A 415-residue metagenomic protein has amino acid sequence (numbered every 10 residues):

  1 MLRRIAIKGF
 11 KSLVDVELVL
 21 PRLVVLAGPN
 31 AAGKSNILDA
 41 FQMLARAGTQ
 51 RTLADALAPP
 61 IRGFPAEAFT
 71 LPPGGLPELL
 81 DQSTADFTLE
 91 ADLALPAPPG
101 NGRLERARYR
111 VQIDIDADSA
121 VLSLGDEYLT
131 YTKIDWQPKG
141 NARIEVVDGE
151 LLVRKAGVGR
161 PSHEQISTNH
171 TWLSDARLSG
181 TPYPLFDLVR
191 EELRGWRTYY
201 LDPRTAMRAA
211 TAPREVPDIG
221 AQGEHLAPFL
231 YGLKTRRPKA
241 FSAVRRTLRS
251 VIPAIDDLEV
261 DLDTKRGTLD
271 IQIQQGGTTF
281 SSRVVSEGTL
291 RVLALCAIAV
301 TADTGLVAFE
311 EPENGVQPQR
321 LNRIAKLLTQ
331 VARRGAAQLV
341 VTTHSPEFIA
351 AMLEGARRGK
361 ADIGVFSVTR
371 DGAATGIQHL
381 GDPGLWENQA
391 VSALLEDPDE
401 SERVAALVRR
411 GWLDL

Functional and structural regions predicted by a protein language model:
M1-V14: N-terminal pre-Walker A segment at the start of P-loop NTPase domains
L23-P65, E287, V292-I298, L327 (+2 more regions): Phosphate-binding glycine-rich loops of NTP-binding sites
D39-D118: Conserved P-loop NTP-binding catalytic core
D81, R323-L415: C-terminal lobe/lid and adjacent interdomain/linker elements of RecA-like ASCE P-loop ATPase modules
P96-S242, R246: Electropositive, glycine-dotted interaction segments that contact anionic polymers or phosphate-rich ligands
V216-S282: Extended helical coiled-coil dimerization/tether regions that scaffold and oligomerize large DNA-maintenance assemblies
R266-T278, S282-F309, Q319-L327, V331: GG-anchored amphipathic helix commonly corresponding to the ABC/SMC/Rad50 NBD signature/C-loop
E313-N314: Short loop immediately C-terminal to the Walker-B catalytic DE motif in ABC-type ATPase nucleotide-binding domains
